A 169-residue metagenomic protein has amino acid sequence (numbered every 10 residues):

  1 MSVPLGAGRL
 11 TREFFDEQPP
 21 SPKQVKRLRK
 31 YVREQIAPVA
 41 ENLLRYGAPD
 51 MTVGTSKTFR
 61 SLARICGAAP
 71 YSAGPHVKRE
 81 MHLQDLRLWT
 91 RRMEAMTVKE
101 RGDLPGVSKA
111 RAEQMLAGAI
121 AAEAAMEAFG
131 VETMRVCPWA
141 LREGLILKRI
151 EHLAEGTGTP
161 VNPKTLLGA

Functional and structural regions predicted by a protein language model:
M1-A169: Helical "lid/coupling" subdomains associated with nucleotide-phosphate turnover
